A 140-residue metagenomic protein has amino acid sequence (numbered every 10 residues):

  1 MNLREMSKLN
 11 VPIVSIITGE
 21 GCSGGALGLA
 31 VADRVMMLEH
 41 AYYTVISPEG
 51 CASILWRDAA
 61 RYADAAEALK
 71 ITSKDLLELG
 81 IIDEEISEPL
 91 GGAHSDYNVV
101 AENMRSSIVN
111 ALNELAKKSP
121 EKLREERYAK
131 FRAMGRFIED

Functional and structural regions predicted by a protein language model:
M1-R105, V109: Conserved catalytic cores of soluble enzyme domains, especially glycine-rich substrate-binding beta-alpha loops
N110-D140: C-terminal alpha-helix plus adjacent terminal tail
